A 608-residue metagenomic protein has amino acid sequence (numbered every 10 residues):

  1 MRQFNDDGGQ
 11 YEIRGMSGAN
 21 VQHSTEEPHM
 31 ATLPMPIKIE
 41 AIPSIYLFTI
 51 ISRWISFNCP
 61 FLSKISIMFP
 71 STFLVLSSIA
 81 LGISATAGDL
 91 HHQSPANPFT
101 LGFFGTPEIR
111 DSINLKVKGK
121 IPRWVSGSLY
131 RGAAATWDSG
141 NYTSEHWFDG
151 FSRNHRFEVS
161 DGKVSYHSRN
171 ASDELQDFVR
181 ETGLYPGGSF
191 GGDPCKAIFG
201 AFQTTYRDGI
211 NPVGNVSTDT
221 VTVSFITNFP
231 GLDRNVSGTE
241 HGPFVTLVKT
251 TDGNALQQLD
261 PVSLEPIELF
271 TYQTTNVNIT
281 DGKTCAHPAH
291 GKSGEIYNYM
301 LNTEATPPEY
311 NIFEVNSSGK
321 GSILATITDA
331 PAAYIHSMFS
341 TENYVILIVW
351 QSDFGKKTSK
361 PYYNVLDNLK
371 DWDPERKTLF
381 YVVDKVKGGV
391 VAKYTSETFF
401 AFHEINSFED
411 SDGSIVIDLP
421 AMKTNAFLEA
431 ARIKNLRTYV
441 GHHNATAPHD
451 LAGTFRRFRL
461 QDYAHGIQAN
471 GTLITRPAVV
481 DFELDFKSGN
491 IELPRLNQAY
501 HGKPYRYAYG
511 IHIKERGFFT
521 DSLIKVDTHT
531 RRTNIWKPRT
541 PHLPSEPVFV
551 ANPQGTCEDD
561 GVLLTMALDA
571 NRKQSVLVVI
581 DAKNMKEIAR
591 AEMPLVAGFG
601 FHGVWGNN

Functional and structural regions predicted by a protein language model:
Q3, Q10-Y11, Q22-H23, H29 (+1 more regions): Low-complexity, intrinsically disordered or signal/transmembrane-proximal segments
G8-G9, G15-G18, G82: Residue-identity detector for glycine
S24-I42: Ser/Thr-rich, low-complexity intrinsically disordered segments
K64-A87: Fungal secretory targeting signals
S84-N608: Beta-propeller domains
